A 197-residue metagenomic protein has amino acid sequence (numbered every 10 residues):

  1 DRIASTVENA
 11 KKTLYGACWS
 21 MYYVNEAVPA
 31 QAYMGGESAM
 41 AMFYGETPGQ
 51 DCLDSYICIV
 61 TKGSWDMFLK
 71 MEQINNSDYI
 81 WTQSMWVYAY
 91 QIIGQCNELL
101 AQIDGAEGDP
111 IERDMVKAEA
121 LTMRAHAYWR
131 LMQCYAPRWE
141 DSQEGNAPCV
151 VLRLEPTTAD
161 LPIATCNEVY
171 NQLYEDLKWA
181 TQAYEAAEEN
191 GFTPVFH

Functional and structural regions predicted by a protein language model:
D1-F43: Membrane-proximal, proline-rich intrinsically disordered regions
P29-N75, E155: A structural signal for short, hydrophobic/glycine-enriched beta-strand patches
D54, T122, W129, G145-R153: Amphipathic alpha-helical regulatory regions
I59-C134, A164, T181-F192: Conserved, well-structured interaction surfaces
C134-Q172: Short coil/linker segments at helix-helix boundaries
V150-V151, E175, W179, G191: Long alpha-helical, hydrophobic tracts
H197: Aromatic-residue-lined binding/catalytic grooves and analogous aromatic/hydrophobic interfacial grooves in multimeric
